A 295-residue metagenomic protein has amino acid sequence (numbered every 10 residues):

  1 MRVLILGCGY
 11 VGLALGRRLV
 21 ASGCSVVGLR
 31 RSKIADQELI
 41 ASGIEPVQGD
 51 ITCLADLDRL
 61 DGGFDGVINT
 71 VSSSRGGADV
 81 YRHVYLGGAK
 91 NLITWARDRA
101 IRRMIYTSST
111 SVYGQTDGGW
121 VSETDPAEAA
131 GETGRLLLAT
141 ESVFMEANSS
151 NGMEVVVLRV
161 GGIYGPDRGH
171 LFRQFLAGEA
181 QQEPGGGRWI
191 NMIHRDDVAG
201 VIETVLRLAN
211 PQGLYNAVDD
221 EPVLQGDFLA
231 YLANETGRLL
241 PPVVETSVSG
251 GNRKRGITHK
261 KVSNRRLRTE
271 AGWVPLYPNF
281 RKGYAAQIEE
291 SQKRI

Functional and structural regions predicted by a protein language model:
G62-I105: NAD(P)-cofactor binding segment of oxidoreductase domains
K90-E132: Conserved Rossmann-fold NAD(P)-dependent oxidoreductase catalytic core, especially the SDR/UDP-sugar
D117-V157: Catalytic helix-loop patch of NAD(P)-dependent Rossmann-fold dehydrogenases
L138, N151-M153, I163-R173, E183 (+2 more regions): Glycine/proline-rich active-site loop of Rossmann-fold NAD(P)-dependent oxidoreductases
R173-I193: A conserved pocket-lining segment of Rossmann-fold NAD(P)-dependent short-chain dehydrogenase/reductase
V201-N252: Mid/C-terminal beta-alpha module of Rossmann-like enzyme folds, strongest in SDR-family dehydrogenases/epimerases
A230, S249-V274: Conserved C-terminal active-site "lid" loop/helix of NAD(P)H-dependent oxidoreductases that clamps the redox cofactor
N279-I295: Amphipathic terminal alpha-helices
